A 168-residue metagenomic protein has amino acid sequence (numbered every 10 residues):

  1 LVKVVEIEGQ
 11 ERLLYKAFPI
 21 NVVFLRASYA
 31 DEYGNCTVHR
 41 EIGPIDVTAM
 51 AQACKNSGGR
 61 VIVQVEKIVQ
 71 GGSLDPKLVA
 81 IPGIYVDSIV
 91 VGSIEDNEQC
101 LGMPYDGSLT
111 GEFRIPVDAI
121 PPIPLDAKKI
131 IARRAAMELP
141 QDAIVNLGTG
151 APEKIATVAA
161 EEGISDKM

Functional and structural regions predicted by a protein language model:
L1-M168: Conserved alpha/beta enzyme-core scaffold
